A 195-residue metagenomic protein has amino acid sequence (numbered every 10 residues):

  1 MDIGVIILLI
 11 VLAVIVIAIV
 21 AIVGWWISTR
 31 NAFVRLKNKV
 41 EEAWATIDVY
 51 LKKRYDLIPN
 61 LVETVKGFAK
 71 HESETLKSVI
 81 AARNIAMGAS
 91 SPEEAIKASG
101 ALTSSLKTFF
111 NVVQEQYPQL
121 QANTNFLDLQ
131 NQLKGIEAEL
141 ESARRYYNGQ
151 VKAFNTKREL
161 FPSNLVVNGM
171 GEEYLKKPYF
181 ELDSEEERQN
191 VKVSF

Functional and structural regions predicted by a protein language model:
D2-F195: A helix-centric hydrophobic-segment signal that preferentially recognizes long, alpha-helical stretches used
